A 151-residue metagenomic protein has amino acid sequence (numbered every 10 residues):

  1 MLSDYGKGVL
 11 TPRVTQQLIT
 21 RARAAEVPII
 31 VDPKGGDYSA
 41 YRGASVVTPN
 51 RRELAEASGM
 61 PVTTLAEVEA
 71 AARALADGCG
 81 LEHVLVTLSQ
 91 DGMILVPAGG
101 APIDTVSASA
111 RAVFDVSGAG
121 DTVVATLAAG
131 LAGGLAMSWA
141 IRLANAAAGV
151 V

Functional and structural regions predicted by a protein language model:
S3, L10-G43, A55, M60-P61 (+1 more regions): Conserved phosphate-binding/catalytic region of the ribokinase-like
A44-R52: Non-cysteine beta-strand/loop elements that form the S-adenosyl-L-methionine
